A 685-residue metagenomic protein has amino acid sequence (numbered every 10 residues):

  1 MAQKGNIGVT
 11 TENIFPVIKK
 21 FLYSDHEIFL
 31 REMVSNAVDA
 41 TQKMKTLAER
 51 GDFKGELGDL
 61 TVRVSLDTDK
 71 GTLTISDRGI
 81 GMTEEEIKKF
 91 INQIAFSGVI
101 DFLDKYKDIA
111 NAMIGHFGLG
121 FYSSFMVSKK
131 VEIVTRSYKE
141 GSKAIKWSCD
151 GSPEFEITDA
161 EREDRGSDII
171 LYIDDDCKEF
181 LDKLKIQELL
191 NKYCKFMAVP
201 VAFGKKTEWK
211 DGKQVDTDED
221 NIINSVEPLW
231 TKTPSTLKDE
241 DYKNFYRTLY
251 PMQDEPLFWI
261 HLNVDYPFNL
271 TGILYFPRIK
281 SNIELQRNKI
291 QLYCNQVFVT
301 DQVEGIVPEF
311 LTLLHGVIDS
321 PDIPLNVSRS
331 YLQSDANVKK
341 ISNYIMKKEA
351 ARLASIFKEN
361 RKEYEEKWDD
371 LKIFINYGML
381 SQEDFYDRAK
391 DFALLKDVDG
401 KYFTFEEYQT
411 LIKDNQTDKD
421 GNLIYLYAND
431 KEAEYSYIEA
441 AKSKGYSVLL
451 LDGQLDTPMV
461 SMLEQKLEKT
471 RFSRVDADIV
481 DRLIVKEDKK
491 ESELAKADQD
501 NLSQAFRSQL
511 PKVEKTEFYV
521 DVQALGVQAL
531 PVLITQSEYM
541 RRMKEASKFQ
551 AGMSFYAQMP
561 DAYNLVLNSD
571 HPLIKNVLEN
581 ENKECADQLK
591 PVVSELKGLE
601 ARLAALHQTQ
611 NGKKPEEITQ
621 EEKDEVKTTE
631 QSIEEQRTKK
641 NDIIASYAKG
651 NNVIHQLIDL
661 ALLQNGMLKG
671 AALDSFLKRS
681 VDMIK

Functional and structural regions predicted by a protein language model:
M1-D175, E179-F180, E188, K195 (+2 more regions): GHKL (Bergerat-fold) ATPase N-terminal catalytic module, capturing the glycine-rich phosphate-binding loop and acidic
M113, V131-E154, D174-K178, L184-K685: GHKL/Bergerat-fold ATPase module in large chromosome/replication-associated machines
